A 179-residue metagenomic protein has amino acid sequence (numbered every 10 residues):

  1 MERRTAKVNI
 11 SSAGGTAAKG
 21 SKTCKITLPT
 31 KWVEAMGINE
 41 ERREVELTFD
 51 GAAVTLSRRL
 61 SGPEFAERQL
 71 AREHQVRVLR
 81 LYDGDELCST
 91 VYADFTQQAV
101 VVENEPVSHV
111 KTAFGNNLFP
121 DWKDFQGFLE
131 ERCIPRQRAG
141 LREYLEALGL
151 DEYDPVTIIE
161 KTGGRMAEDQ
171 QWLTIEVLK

Functional and structural regions predicted by a protein language model:
E2-K179: Phosphate/dinucleotide-binding and metal-coordinating scaffold of catalytic cores in nucleotide-dependent enzymes
